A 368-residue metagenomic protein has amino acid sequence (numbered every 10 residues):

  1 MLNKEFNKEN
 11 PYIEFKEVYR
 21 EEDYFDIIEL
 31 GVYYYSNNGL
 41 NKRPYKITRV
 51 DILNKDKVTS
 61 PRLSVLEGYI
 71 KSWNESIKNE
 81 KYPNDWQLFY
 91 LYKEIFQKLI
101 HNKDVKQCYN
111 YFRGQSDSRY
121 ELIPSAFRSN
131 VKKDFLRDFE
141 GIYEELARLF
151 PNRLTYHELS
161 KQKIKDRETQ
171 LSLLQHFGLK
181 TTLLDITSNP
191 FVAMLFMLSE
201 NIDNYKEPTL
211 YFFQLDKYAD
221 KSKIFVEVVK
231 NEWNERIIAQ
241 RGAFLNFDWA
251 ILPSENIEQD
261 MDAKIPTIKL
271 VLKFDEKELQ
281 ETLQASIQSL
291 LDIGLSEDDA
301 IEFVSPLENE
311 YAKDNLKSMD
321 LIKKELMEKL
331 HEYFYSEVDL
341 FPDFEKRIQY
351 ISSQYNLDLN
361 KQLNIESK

Functional and structural regions predicted by a protein language model:
M1-K368: Catalytic-core elements of nucleic-acid end-processing and repair enzymes
